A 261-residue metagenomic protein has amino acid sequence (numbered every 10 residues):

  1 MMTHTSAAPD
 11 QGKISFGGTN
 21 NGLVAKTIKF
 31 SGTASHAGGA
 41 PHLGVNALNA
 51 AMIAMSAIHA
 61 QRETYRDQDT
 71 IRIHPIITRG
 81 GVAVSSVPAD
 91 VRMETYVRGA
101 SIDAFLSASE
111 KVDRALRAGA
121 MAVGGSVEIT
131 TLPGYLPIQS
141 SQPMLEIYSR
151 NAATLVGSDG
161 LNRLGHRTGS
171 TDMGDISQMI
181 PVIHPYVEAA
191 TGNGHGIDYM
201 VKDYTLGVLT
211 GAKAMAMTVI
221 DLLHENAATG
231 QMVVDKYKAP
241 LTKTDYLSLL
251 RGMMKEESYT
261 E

Functional and structural regions predicted by a protein language model:
M1-P88: Histidine/acidic-residue-rich, glycine-tolerant segments that coordinate divalent metal ions
M52-E261: Metal-dependent amide/peptide-bond hydrolase catalytic core, centered on the "pita-bread" metallohydrolase fold
